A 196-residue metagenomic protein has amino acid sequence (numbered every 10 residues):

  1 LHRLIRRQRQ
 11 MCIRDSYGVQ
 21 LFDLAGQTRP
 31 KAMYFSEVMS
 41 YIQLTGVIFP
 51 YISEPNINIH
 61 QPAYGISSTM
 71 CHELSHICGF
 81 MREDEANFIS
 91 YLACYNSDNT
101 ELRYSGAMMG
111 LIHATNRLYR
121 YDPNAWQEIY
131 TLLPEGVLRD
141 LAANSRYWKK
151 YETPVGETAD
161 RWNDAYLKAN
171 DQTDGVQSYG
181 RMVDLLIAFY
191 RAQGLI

Functional and structural regions predicted by a protein language model:
L1-I13: Single conserved hydrophobic/aromatic residue that forms the stacking wall/gate of nucleotide- or nucleobase-binding
Y17-L21, I59, C78, R82 (+5 more regions): Sec/Tat-exported extracytoplasmic proteins
Q20-L24, T28, F35-S40, P55-N56 (+2 more regions): A cross-kingdom signal targeting lumenal/periplasmic-facing segments of multi-pass membrane and secretory-pathway
Q27-M70: Active-site scaffold of zinc-dependent metalloenzymes
N56-H60, C71-C78, T100-E101: Second-shell loop/turn segments in exported
S68-F80, D84-N87, Y91: Active-site recognition of the HExxH zinc-binding catalytic motif
F88-D140: Active-site/pore-lining binding-face segments in mid-to-C-terminal subdomains
G136-I196: Pan-zinc metallopeptidase signature
